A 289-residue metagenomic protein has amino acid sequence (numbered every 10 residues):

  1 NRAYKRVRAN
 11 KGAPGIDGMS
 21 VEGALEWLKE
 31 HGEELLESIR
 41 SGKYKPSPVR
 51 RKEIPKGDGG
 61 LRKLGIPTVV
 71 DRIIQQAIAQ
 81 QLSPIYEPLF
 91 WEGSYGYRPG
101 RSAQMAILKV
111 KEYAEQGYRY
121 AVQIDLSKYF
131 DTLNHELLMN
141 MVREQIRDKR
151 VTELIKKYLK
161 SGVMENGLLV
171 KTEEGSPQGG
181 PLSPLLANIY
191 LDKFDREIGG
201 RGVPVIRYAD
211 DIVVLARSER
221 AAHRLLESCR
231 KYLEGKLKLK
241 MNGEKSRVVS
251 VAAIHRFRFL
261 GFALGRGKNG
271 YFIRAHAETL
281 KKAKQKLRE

Functional and structural regions predicted by a protein language model:
N1-G23, Q80-G93: Charged boundary/loop elements
A3-V7, A77, L154-L159: Short alpha-helical scaffolding segments that buttress acidic/His motifs in well-ordered protein cores
I16, Q80, I124-L126, R217-S218 (+1 more regions): Residues immediately flanking
G23-P46: Amphipathic alpha-helical blocks
S38-E53, G57, L89-R256: Conserved polymerase palm-domain catalytic core
K63-T68, N269, I273: Conserved phosphate-binding loops in nucleotide/dinucleotide-binding enzymes
L64-Q81, P88: Hydrophobic alpha-helical hairpins/lids featuring a short glycine-rich hinge
K160, K236-E289: A conserved non-catalytic segment of reverse transcriptases and RNA-directed RNA polymerases corresponding to the late
